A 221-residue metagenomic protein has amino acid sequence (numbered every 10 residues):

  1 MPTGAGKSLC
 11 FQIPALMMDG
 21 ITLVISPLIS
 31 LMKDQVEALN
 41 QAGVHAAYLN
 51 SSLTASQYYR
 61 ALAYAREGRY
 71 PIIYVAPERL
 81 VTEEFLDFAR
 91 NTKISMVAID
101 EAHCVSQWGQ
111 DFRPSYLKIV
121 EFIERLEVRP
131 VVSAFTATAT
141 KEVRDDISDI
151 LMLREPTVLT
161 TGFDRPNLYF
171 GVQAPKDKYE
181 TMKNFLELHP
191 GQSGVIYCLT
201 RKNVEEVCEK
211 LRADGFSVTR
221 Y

Functional and structural regions predicted by a protein language model:
P2-S8, L16-M18, K33-Y221: Helicase motor core with emphasis on the C-terminal RecA-like subdomain
L23: Key residue(s) within conserved catalytic/signature motifs
S30: Conserved Rossmann-like nucleotide-cofactor binding loop
